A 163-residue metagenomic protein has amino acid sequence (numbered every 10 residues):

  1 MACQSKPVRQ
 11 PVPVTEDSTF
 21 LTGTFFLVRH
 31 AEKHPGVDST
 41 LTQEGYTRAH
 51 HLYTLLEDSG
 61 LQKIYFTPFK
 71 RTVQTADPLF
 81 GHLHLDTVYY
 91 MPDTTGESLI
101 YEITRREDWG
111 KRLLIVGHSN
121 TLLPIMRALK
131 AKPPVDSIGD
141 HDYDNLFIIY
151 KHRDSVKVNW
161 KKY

Functional and structural regions predicted by a protein language model:
Q4-E107, L122-Y163: Active-site-proximal alpha-helix that buttresses catalytic centers in soluble enzyme cores
F25, D108-G117: Generic beta-sheet signal
